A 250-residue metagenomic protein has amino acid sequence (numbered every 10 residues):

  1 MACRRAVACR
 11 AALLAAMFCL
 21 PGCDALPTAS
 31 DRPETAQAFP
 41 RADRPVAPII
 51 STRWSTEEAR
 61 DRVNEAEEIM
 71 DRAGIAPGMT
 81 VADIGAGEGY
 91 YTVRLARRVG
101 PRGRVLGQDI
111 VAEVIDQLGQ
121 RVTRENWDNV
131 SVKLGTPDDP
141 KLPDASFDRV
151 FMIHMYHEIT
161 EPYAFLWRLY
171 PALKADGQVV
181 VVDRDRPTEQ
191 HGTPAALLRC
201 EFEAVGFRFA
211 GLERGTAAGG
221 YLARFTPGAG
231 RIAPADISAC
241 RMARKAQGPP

Functional and structural regions predicted by a protein language model:
L20-G22: C-terminal motif of bacterial Sec signal peptides marking the signal peptidase cleavage site
D24-A82: Class I SAM-dependent transferase core
P77-G78, P101-R102, L173-V179: Short glycine-dipeptide loop
A82, G87-P140: Class I SAM-dependent methyltransferase SAM/SAH-binding core
A96-R97, Y163-Q178: A short glycine-rich, Lys/Arg-flanked "PGG" loop and its adjoining helix->strand segment in the class I
D138-V150: A short acidic, Gly/Pro-enriched loop at the edge of an enzyme's catalytic core that lines a small-molecule cofactor
D148-P162: A short SAM/SAH-binding and catalytic strip from SAM-dependent methyltransferases
F209, R214-P250: Core SAM-dependent methyltransferase catalytic element
